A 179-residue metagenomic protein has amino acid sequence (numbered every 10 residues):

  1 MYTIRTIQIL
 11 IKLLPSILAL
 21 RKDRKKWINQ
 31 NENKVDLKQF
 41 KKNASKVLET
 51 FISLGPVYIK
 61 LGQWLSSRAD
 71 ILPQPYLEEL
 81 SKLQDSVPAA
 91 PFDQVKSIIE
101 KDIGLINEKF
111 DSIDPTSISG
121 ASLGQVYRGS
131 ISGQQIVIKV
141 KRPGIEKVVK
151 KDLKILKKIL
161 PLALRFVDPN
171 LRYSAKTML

Functional and structural regions predicted by a protein language model:
M1-L179: Broad phosphate/nucleotide-binding scaffolds in NTP-utilizing and phosphate-metabolizing enzymes
